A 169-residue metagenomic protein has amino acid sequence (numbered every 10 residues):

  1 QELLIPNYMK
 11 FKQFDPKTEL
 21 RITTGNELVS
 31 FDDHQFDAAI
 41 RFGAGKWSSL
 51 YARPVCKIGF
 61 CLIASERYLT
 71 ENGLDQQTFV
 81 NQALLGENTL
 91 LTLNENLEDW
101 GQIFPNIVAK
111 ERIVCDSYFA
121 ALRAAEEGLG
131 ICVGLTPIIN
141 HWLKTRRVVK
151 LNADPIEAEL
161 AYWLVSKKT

Functional and structural regions predicted by a protein language model:
Q1, L90-T92, L164: Short hydrophobic beta-strand segments
Q1-S48: Central regulatory/effector-binding core of bacterial HTH transcription factors
T18-L20, F60, Y162: Conserved beta-strand core positions
D33, G45-L129, G134, I138-E159: C-terminal regulatory
I63, A161-T169: A bilobed periplasmic-binding-protein/Venus flytrap-type ligand-binding module shared by bacterial periplasmic
